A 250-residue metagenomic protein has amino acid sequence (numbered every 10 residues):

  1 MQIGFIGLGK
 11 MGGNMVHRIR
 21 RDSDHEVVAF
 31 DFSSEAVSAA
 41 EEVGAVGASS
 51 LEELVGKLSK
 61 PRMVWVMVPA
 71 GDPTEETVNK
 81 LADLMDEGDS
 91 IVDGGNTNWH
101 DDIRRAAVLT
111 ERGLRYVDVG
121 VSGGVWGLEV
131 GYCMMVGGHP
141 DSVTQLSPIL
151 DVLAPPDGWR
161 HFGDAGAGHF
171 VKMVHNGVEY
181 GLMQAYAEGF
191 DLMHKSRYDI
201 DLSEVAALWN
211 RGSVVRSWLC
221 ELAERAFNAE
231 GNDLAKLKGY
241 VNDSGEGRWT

Functional and structural regions predicted by a protein language model:
M1-M63, G88, V125-G127, G158-R160: NAD(P)+-binding Rossmann beta1-loop-alpha1 motif at the extreme N-terminus of oxidoreductases
I3, E75-T77, V92, N98-M193: Rossmann-fold dinucleotide-binding core
N14, K60, P156-G168, L237-Y240: Conserved catalytic-core motifs characterized by acidic clusters
R18, D22, A36, V43 (+10 more regions): Change "in soluble alpha/beta enzymes" to "in soluble alpha/beta proteins
A29, S49, D93, V117-D118: Hydrophobic residues in well-ordered beta-strands that form the structural core
M63-K80: Glycine/threonine-rich flexible loop motifs
G131, M135, Q145, G166-T250: Helical "substrate-binding/catalytic lid" subdomain of Rossmann-like NAD(P)-dependent dehydrogenases/reductases
